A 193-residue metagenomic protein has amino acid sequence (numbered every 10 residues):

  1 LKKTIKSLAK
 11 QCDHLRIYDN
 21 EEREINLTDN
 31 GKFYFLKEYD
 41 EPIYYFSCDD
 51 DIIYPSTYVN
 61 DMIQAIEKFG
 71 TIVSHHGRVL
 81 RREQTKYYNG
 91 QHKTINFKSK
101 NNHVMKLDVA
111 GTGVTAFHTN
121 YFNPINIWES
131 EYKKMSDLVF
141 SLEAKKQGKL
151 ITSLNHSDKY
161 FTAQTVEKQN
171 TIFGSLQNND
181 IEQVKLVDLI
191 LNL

Functional and structural regions predicted by a protein language model:
L1-K10, L15: Short, well-formed alpha-helical segments that are part of the catalytic scaffolds of diverse glycosyltransferases
K3, G31-Y34, I66-F69, T119 (+2 more regions): Catalytic phosphate/metal-binding cores of nucleic-acid and nucleotide-processing enzymes, i.e., regions that mediate
D13-L15, Y44, L150: Residues at the starts of beta-strands that form the adenosine-phosphate
R16-I43: Active-site-proximal specificity loops/subdomain of glycosyltransferases
L36, I53-E129: Conserved catalytic core of nucleotide-sugar-dependent glycosyltransferases
P42-I53: Short beta-strand-to-loop acidic/aromatic patch adjacent to the donor-nucleotide binding site
T119, I127-L193: C-terminal catalytic/acceptor-binding lobe
